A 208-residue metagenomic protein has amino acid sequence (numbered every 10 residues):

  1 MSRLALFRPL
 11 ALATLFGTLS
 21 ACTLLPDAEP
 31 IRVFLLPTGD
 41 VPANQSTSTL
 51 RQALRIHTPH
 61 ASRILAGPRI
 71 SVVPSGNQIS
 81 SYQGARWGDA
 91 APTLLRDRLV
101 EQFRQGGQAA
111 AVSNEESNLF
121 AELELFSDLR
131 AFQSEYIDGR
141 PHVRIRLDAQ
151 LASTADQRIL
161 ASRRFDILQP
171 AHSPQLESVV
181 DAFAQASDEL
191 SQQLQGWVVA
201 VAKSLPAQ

Functional and structural regions predicted by a protein language model:
M1-A11: Bacterial N-terminal signal peptides that target proteins for export
T18-A21: C-terminal motif of bacterial Sec signal peptides marking the signal peptidase cleavage site
T23-A91, V201-Q208: A structural "domain/chain start" motif
L25-N44, E101, G106-A155, H172: Surface-exposed short loop/turn segments
L50-Q52, A66-P68, S75, Q83 (+4 more regions): Envelope-exposed proteins and targeting segments
Q78-R86, A155-G196: Short secondary-structure boundary motifs at beta->alpha junctions and helix caps
V100, R104-Q108, Q195-K203: Sec-exported extracytoplasmic/periplasmic mature domains
